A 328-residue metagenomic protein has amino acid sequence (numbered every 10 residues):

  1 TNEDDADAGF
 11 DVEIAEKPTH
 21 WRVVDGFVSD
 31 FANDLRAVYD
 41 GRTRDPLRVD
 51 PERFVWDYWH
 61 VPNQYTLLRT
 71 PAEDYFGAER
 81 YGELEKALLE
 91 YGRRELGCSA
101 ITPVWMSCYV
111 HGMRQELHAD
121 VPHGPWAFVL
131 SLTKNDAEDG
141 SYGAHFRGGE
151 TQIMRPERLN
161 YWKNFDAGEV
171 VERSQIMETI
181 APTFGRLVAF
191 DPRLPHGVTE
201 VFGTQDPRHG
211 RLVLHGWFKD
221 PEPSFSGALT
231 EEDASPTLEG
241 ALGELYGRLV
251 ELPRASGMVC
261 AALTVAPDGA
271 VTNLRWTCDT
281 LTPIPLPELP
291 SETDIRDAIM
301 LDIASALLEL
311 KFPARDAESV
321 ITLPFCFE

Functional and structural regions predicted by a protein language model:
N2-G92, E231-G240, E244, S256 (+5 more regions): Non-heme Fe(II)/2-oxoglutarate
G9-D11, R114-A119, I176-M177, V201-G203: Catalytic micro-motifs at enzyme active sites that drive phosphoryl/nucleotidyl and oxygen chemistry
H20, T102, M113, G124-F128 (+6 more regions): Residues that flank catalytic or metal-binding motifs in active/ligand-binding sites
V28-D30, H111-M113, P122, T133-A137 (+4 more regions): Short, solvent-exposed loop/turn segments at secondary-structure junctions
D57-M113, L117-H123, L132-S141, I299: Signature of the catalytic double-stranded beta-helix
A127-L132, C326: A contiguous pocket-lining binding segment that forms or flanks enzyme active sites
N135-T183, E200: A short beta-strand-loop-beta hairpin characteristic of the jelly-roll/cupin
G168-M177, F184-E328: Charge-biased low-complexity segments
